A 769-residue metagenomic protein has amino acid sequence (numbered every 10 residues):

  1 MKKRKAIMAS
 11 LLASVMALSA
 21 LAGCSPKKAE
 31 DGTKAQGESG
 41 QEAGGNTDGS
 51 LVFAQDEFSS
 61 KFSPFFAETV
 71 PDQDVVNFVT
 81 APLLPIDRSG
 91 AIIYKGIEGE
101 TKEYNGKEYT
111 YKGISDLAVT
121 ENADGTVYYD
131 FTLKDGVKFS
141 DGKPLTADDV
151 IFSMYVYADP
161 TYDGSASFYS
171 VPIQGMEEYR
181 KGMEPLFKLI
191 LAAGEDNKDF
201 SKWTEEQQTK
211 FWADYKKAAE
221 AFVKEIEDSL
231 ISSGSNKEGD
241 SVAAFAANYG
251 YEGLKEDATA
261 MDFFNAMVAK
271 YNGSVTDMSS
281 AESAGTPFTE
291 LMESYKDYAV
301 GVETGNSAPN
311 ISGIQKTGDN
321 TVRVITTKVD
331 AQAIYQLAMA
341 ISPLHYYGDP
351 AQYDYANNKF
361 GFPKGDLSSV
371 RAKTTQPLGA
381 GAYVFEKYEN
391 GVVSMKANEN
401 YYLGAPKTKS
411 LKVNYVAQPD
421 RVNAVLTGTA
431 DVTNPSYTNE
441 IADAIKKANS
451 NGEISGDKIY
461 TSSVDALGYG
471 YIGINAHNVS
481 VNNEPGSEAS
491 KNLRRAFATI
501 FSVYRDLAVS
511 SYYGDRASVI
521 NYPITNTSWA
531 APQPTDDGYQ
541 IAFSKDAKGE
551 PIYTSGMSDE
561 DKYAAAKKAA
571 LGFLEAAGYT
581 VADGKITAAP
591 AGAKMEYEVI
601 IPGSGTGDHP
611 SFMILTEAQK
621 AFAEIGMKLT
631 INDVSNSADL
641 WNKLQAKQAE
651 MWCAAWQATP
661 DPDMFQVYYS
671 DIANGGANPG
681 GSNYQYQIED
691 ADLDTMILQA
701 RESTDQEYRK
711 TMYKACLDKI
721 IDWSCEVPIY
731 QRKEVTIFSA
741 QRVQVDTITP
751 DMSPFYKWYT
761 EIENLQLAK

Functional and structural regions predicted by a protein language model:
M1-G49, S233, A582-A589, N764-K769: Short, low-complexity disordered leader/linker segments with a strong preference for bacterial N-terminal type II
A54-D124: N-terminal lobe/hinge region of extracytoplasmic solute-binding protein
D74-V75, A331, Y335, A498-S544 (+2 more regions): Detector for C-terminal structural segments
R88-S89, T276-T321, T326-D330, A338-P406 (+5 more regions): Gly/Pro-rich hinge or "lid" segments in bacterial periplasmic/extracellular proteins
E108, E386, S394-K396, E488-K620 (+2 more regions): Append "and occasionally in soluble cytosolic enzymes with long acidic Gly/Pro-rich linkers
E108, S115-G285, A424, G486-A489 (+1 more regions): Aromatic- and charge-enriched surface segment that lines or borders ligand/interaction sites
G391-K447: Ligand-site clamp/hinge motif
K396-Y401, V464-N492, I500, V509-S510 (+2 more regions): A bilobed periplasmic-binding-protein/Venus flytrap-type ligand-binding module shared by bacterial periplasmic
